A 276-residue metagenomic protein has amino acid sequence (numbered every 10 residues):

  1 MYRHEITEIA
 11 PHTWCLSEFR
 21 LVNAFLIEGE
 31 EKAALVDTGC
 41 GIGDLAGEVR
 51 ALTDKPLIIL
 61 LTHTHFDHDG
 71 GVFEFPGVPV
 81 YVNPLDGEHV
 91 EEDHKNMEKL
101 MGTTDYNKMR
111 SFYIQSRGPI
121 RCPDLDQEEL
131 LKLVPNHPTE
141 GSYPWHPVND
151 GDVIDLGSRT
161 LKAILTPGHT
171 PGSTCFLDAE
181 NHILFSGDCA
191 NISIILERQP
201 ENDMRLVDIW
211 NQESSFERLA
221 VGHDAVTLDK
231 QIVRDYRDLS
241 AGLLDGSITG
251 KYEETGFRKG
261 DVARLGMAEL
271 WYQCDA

Functional and structural regions predicted by a protein language model:
M1, A10, F19-L21, E140-S142 (+2 more regions): Residues that act as N-cap/strand-start positions at coil-to-secondary-structure junctions
Y2-A51, C175-N191: Conserved beta-strand hairpin/beta-sheet module of binuclear metal-dependent hydrolase folds, prominently
T7-E8, I27, D152-L156, L219 (+1 more regions): Short acidic-hydrophobic surface loop/beta-edge motif
S17-F19, P84, H223: Residues at the C-termini of beta-strands that transition into short coil/loop
K32-L35, C40-G41, P135-G141, W145-H146 (+2 more regions): Metallo-beta-lactamase
L45-V153, I192, Q231-Y252: Active-site HxH/HxHxD metal-binding segment of metal-dependent hydrolases
Q127-E128, V207-A276: Accessory terminal helices/loops
